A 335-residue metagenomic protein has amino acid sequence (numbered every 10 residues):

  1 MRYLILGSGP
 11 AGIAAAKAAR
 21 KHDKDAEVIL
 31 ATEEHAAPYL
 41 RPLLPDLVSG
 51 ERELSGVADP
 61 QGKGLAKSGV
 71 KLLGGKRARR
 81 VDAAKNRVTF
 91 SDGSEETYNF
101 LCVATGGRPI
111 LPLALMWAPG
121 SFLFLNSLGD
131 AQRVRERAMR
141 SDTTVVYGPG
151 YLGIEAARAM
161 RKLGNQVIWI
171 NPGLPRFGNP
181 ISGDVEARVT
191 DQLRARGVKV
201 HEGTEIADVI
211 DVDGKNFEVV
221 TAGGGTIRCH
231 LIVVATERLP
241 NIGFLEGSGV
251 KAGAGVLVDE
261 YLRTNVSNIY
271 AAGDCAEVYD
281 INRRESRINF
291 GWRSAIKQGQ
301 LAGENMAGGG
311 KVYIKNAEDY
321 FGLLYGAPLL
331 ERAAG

Functional and structural regions predicted by a protein language model:
M1, K21, C275-G335: Mid-to-C-terminal Rossmann-like scaffold of FAD/NAD(P)H-dependent oxidoreductases
M1-V70, A157-I181: Beta1-alpha1 glycine-rich phosphate/pyrophosphate-binding loop at the start of Rossmann-like nucleotide-binding domains
R2, G75, R140-T143, G203: Phosphate-coordination loops involved in phosphoryl transfer and adenosine-cofactor binding
G9-I13, H35, G107-P109, G129 (+3 more regions): Residue-level detector of alpha-helix initiation sites
D25-I29, K67-F90, E96, L163-E260: A Rossmann-like FAD-binding core segment of flavoenzymes
F90, V103-A104, V146, T221 (+2 more regions): Redox-cofactor binding/interface segments in oxidoreductases and associated redox assembly factors
T105-L163: Glycine-rich dinucleotide-binding loop and its adjacent helix/turn
P119-S141, T226-E304: FAD-site-proximal beta/loop scaffold in flavoenzymes
